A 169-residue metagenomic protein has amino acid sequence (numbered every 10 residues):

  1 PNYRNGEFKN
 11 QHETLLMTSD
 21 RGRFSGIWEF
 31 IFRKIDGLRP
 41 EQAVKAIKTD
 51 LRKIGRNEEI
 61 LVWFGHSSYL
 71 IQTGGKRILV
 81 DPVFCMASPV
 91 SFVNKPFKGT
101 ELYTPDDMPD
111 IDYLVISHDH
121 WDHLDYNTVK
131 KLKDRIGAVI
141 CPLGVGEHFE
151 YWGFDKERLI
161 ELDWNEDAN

Functional and structural regions predicted by a protein language model:
P1-P89, V93-D107: Metallo-beta-lactamase
N2-G6, N10-Q11, E101, M108 (+2 more regions): Cap/insert and terminal regions of metallo-dependent hydrolase folds
D36-R56, C141-N169: Metallo-beta-lactamase
G65-S67, R135, W164: Residues that flank catalytic or metal-binding motifs in active/ligand-binding sites
V83, D119, G144: Flexible loop residues that form catalytic and substrate-binding hotspots at small-molecule/glycan-binding clefts
S88, L124, F149: Glycine/Thr-rich phosphate-binding loops of Rossmann-like dinucleotide-binding domains
F92-I140: Active-site metal-binding motif and surrounding structural segment of the metallo-beta-lactamase
